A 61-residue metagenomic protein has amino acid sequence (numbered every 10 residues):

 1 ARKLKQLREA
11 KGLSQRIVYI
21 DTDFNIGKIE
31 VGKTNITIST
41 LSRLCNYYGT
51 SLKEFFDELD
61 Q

Functional and structural regions predicted by a protein language model:
A1-A10: A short, Lys/Arg-rich alpha-helix, primarily the initiator
R2, I20, S42-R43: Surface-exposed alpha-helical interface segments used for non-catalytic interactions
R8, Y19, C45: The alpha-helix within a helix-turn-helix
G12-K28: Short alpha-helical DNA-recognition segment
K28-V31, S39, D57: Base-recognition residues in the alpha-helical recognition helix of bacterial helix-turn-helix
S39-E54: DNA major-groove recognition helix of helix-turn-helix/homeodomain DNA-binding modules
E54-Q61: Short amphipathic recognition helices of helix-turn-helix/homeodomain-type DNA-binding modules
